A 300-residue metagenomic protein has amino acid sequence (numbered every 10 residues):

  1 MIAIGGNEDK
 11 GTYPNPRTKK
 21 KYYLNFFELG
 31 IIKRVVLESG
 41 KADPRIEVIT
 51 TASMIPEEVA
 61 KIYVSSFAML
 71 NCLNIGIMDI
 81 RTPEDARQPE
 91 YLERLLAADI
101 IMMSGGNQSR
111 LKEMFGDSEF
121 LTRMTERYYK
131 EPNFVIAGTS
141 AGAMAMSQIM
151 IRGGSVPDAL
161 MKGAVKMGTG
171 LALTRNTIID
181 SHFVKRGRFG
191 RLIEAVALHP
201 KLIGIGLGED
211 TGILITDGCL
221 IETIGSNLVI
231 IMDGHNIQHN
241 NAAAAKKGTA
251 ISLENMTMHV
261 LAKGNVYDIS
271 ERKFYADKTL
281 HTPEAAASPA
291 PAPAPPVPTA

Functional and structural regions predicted by a protein language model:
M1-A42, E58-K61, M150-R152, V156-A300: C-terminal and late-domain segments of enzyme folds
A3-G5, I49-T50, M103-S104, G138 (+1 more regions): Short beta-strand segments
N7-K10, A52-I55, T82-P83, N107-R110 (+4 more regions): Solvent-exposed loop/turn segments at secondary-structure junctions within structured extracellular/periplasmic domains
E47-V48, S53-A97: Portal/gating segments that form or line small-molecule/metal binding sites
R94, D117-N133: Catalytic-core regions built around general acid/base machinery
M102-G105, Y128-M150: Catalytic nucleophile loop
Q108-S118: Glycine/threonine-rich flexible loop motifs
